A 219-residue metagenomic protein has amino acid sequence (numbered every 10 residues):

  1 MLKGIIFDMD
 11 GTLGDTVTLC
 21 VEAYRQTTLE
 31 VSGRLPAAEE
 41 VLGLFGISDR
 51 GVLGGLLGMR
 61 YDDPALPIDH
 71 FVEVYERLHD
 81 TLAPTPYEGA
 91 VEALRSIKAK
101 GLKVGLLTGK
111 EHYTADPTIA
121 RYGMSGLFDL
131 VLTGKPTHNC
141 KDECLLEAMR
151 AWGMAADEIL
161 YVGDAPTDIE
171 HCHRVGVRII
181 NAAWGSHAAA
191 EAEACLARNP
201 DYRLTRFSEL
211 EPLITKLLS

Functional and structural regions predicted by a protein language model:
L2-M9, L13-E92, K100: N-terminal helical cap/lid subdomain that shapes the substrate entry/recognition surface in HAD-like hydrolases
A23, V52, T114-P117, H171 (+1 more regions): Phosphate- and divalent-cation-binding pockets in alpha/beta enzyme and binding domains that engage nucleotide-derived
L29-V31, V52-Y61, K98-G105, G109-N139 (+2 more regions): Substrate-recognition/cap helix-loop segment adjacent to the acidic, metal-dependent catalytic center of Asp-based
V91-K98, I169-H173: Surface-exposed amphipathic alpha-helices with a cationic face
L160-Y202: Acidic, Mg2+-coordinating phosphoryl-transfer loop and its flanking beta/alpha structural elements, shared across
Y202-E209: Short acidic-hydrophobic, aromatic-tinged amphipathic segments that line or gate anion-handling sites
L210-S219: Short amphipathic alpha-helix with an adjacent loop that forms part of the alpha/beta core around
